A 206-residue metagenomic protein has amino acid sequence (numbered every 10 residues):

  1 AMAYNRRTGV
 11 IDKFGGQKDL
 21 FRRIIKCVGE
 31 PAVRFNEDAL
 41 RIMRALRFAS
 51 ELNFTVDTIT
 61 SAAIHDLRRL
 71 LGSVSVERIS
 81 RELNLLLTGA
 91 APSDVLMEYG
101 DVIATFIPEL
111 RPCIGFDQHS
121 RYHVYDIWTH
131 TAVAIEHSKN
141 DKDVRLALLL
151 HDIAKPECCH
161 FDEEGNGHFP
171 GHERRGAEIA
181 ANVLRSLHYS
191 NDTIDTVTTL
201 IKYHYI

Functional and structural regions predicted by a protein language model:
A1-L149, I153-G171, R175-D192: Glycine- and charge-enriched loop/helix tracts that form the active or gating conduit in phosphate/cation-handling
A104-T105, H204-I206: Core structural elements
S190-H204: Long, amphipathic alpha-helical stalk/connector segments used for oligomerization, subunit docking, or mechanical
